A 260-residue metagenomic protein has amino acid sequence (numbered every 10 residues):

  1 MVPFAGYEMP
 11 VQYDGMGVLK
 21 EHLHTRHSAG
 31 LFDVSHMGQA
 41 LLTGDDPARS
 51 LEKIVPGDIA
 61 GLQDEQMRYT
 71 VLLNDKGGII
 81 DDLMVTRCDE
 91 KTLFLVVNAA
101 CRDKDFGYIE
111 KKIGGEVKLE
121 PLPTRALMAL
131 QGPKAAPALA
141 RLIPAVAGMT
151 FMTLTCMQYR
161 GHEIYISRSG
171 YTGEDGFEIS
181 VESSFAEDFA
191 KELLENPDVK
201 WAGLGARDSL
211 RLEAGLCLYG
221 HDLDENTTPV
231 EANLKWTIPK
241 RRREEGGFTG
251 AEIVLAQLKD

Functional and structural regions predicted by a protein language model:
M1-L72, G78, L204: Acidic, proline/glycine-enriched N-terminal capping motif
M1-Y13, L19-E21, C88-D260: Conserved, structured C-terminal
A29-F32, L42, V85, V117-L119 (+1 more regions): Generic preference for hydrophobic/aromatic residues in regular secondary structure cores
D33, D82, E178: Acidic active-site catalytic centers that drive phospho-/nucleotidyl reactions and related ester hydrolyses
G38, R68, D81-D82, G115 (+2 more regions): Residue-level marker for the onset of beta-strands and adjacent loop->beta junctions in well-ordered domains
L41-P56, I80-C88, A129-L139, E195: Charged, low-complexity, helix/coiled-coil-prone segments
D58-K112: Well-ordered mid-protein domain cores that form the structural environment of catalytic cofactors
